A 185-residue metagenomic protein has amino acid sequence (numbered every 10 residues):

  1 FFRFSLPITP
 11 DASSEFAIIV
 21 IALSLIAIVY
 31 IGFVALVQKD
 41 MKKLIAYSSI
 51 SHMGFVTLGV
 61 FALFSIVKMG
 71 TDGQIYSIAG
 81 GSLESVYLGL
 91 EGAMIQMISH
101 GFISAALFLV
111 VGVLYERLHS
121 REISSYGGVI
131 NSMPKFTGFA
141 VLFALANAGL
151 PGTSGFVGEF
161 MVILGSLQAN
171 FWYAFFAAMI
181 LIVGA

Functional and structural regions predicted by a protein language model:
F1-A12, L83-E91, G149-M161: Transmembrane helix-loop junctions in multi-pass membrane proteins
F4-I8, V34-E122: Alpha-helical multi-pass transmembrane bundles of energy-transducing inner-membrane proteins
A12-I26, Q96-G101: Structural signature of hydrophobic alpha-helical transmembrane segments
I18, K42, Y87-E91, P134-T137 (+1 more regions): Residues that define the loop-to-transmembrane-helix transition and helix capping in multi-pass membrane transporters
I26-F33: Intramembrane alpha-helical segments
A46-M53, G101-G184: Interfacial and helix-entry/exit segments of alpha-helical transmembrane bundles in multi-pass inner-membrane proteins
